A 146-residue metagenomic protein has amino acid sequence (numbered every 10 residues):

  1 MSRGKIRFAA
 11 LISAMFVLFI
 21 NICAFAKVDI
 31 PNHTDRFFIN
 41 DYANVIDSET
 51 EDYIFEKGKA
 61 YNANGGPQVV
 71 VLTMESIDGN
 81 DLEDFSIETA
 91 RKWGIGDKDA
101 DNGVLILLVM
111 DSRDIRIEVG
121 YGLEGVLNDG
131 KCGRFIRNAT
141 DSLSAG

Functional and structural regions predicted by a protein language model:
M1-I12: Bacterial N-terminal signal peptides that target proteins for export
A10-N21: Bacterial N-terminal signal peptides
F25-G146: Folded, non-transmembrane soluble domains that reside on the lumenal/extracytoplasmic side of membranes
